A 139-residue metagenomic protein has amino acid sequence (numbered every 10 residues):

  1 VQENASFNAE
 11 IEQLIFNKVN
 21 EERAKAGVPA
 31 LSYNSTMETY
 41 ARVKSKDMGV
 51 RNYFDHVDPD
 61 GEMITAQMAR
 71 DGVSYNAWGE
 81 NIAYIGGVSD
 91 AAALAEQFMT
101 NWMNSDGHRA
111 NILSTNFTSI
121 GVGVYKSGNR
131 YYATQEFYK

Functional and structural regions predicted by a protein language model:
V1-A5: Ser/Thr/Gly/Pro-rich low-complexity, disordered linker/stalk segments of secreted and cell-surface proteins
F7-D71, T115, S119-G121: Short, well-ordered surface patches within globular domains
I64-Y138: A well-ordered secondary-structure block
